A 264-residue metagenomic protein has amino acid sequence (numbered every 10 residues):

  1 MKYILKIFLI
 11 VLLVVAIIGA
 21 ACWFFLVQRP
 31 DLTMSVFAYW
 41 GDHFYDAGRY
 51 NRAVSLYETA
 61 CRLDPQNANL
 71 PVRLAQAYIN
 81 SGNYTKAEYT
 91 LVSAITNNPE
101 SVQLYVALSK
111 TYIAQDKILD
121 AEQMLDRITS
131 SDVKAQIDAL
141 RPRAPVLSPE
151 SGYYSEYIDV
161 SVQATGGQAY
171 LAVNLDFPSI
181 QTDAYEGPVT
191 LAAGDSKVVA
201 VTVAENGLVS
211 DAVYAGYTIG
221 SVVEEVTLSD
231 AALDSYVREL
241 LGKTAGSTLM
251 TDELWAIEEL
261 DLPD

Functional and structural regions predicted by a protein language model:
D31, P65, P99, D132-V133: Short coil turns that delineate tetratricopeptide repeat
D46-A47, N80-S81, A114-Q115: Register position in tetratricopeptide repeats
I113, A121-D126, K134-S221: Short, compositionally stereotyped local motifs that mark structural "simplifiers"
G152, T218-D264: N-terminal capping/linker segments that flank leucine-rich repeat
